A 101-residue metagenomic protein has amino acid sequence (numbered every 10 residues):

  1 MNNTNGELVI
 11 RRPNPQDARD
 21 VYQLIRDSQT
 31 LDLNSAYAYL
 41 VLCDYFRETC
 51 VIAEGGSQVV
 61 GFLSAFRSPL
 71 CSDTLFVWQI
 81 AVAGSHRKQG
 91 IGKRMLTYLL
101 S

Functional and structural regions predicted by a protein language model:
M1-Q16: Conserved N-terminal entry element of GNAT/NAT acetyltransferase domains
R12-W78, A83, L96-Y98: Acetyl-CoA-dependent GNAT
A83-Q89: Active-site acidic-Proline motif in GNAT/NAT acetyltransferases
S101: Conserved GNAT acetyl-CoA-binding A-motif
